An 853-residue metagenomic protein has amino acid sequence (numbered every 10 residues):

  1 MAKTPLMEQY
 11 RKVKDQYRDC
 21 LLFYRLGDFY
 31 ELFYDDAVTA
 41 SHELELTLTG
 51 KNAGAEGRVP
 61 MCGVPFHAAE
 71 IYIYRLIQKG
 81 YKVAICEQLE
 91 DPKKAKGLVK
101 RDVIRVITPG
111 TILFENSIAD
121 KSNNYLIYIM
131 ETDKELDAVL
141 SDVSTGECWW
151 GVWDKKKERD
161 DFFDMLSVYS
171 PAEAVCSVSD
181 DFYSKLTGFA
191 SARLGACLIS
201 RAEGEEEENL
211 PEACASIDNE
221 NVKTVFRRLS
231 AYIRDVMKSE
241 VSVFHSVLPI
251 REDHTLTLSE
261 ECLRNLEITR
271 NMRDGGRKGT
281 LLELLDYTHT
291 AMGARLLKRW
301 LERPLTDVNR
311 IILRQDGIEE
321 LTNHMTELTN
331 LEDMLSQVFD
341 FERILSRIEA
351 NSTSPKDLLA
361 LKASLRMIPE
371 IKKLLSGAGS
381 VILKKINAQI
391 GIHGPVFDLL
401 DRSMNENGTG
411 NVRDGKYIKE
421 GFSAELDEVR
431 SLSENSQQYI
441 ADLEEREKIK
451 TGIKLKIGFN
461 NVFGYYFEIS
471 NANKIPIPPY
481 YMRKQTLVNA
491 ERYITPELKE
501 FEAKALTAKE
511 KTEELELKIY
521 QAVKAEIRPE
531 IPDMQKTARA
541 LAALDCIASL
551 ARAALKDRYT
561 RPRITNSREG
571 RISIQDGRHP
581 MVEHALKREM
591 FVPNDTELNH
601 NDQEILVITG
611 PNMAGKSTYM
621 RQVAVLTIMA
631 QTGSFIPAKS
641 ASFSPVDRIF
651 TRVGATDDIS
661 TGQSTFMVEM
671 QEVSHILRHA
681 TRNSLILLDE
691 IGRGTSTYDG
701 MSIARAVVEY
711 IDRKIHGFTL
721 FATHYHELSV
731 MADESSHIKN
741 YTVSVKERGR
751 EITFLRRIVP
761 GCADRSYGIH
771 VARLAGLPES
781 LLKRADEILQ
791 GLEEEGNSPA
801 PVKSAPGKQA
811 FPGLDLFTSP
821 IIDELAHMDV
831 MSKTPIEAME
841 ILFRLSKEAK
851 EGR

Functional and structural regions predicted by a protein language model:
M1-R295, E302-N323, D340-S346, A350 (+1 more regions): Basic, polar low-complexity surface loops/patches
K3-M7, F23, Y34, G63-I73 (+36 more regions): Amphipathic alpha-helical transducer elements in NTP-driven molecular machines
Y17-R18, I77-K79, D120-K121, T132-E135 (+11 more regions): Short flexible coil/turn linkers enriched for glycine and charged/polar residues that connect secondary-structure
F29-G50, D137-V139, D164, E173 (+9 more regions): A conserved P-loop NTPase coupling/switch region
Y34-A37, N219, H289-T290, W300 (+5 more regions): ATPase nucleotide-binding head domains, primarily ABC-like/P-loop NTPase cores
K51-C62, C148-W149, L210-I217, E267-N271 (+10 more regions): Short hinge/gating elements
P109-I118, E240, A378-I382, A441-G452 (+4 more regions): Active-site phosphate-binding and catalytic loops of NTP-dependent enzymes
A202-N209, T257, M272, A363-Q438 (+3 more regions): Amphipathic heptad-repeat alpha-helical coiled-coil/stalk segments that mediate oligomerization, filament/stalk
